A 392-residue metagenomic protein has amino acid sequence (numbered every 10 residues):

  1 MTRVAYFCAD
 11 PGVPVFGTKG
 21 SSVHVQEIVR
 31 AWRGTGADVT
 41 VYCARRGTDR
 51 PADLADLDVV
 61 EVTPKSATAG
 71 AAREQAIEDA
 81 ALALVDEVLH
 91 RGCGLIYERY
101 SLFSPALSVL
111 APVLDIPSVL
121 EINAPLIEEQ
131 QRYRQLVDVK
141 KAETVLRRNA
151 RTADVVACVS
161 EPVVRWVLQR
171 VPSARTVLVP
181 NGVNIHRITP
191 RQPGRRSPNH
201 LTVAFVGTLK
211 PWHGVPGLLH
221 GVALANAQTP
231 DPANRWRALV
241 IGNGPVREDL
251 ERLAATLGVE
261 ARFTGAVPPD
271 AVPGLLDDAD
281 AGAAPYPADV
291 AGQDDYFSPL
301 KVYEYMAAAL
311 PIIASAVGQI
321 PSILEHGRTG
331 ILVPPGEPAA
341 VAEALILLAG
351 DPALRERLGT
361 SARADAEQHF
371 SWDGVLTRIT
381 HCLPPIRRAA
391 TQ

Functional and structural regions predicted by a protein language model:
M1-D49, V155, A390-Q392: N-terminal subdomain of nucleotide-sugar transferases
A5-F7, R195-A223, L239: Conserved donor-binding/catalytic core segment of Leloir-type glycosyltransferases
V85, V109-V113, L126, V137-C158: Membrane-proximal helix-turn-helix segments that form the acceptor-binding/catalytic region of lipid-linked
P162, G182: Carbohydrate-associated surface elements
T229, A233-R235, E248-L276, A281: Nucleotide-activated donor-binding/catalytic signature segment of Leloir-type glycosyltransferases, i.e., the conserved
G282-A284, E304-A307, P311-A314: Short hydrophobic beta-strand element within catalytic cores of glycosyltransferases and related nucleotide-activated
V302, H326-G327, I331-P338, L347-P352: Conserved acidic donor-binding segment of nucleotide-sugar-dependent glycosyltransferases
A340, L347, L354-Q368: A short, well-ordered alpha-helix in the C-terminal region of glycosyltransferases
